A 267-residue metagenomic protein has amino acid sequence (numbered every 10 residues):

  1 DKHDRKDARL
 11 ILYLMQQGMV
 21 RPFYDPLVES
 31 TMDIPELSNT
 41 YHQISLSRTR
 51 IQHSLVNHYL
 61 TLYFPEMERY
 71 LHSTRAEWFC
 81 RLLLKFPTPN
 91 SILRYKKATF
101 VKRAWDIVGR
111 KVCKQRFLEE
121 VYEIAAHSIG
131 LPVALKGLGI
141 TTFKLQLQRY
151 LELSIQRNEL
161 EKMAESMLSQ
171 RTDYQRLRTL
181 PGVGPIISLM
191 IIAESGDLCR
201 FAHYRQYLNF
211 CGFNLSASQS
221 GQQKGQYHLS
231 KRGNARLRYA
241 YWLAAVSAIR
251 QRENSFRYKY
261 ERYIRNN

Functional and structural regions predicted by a protein language model:
D1-N267: A detector of single, family-specific signature residues that are central to catalytic or substrate-handling motifs
